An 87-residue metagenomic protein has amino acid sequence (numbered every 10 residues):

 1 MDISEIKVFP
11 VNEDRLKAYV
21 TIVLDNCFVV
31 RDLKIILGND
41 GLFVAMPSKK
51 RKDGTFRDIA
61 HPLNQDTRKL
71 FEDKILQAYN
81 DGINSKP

Functional and structural regions predicted by a protein language model:
M1-P87: Single-stranded nucleic acid-binding surfaces, predominantly the OB-fold ssDNA-binding core
